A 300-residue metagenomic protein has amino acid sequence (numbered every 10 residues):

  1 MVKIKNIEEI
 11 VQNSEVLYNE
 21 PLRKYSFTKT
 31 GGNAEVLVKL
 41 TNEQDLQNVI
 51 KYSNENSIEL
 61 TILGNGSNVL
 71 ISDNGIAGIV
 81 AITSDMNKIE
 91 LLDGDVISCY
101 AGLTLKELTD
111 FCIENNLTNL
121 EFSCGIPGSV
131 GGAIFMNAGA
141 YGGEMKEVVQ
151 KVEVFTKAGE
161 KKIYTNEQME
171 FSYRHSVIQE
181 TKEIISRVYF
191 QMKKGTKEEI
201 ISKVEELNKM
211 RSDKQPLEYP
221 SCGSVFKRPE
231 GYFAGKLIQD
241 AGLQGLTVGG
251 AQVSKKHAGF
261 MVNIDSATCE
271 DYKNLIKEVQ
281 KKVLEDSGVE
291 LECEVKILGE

Functional and structural regions predicted by a protein language model:
V2-V130: Anion-binding (especially nucleotide phosphate/pyrophosphate-binding) glycine-rich loop and adjoining beta-alpha core
L17-Y18, F155-K157, K161-N274, E278-K282 (+1 more regions): Phosphate/pyrophosphate- and phosphate-bearing ligand-binding catalytic cores of soluble enzymes
G31-G32, L37-E43, L70-K88, F135-N166 (+1 more regions): Structural signature of FAD isoalloxazine-binding scaffolds in flavoprotein oxidoreductases
N56, L63-N65, V148, Y219-P220 (+1 more regions): Short, basic and Ser/Thr-rich N-terminal targeting/leader segments
K106, M136-A138, E167-Y173: Short acidic (Asp/Glu) patches
C112, V130, I134-A138, E153-T156 (+2 more regions): Short, well-ordered alpha-helical segments in soluble proteins
I113-Q150, S221: A gly/ser-rich beta-alpha-beta helix-loop segment of oxidoreductase catalytic cores
